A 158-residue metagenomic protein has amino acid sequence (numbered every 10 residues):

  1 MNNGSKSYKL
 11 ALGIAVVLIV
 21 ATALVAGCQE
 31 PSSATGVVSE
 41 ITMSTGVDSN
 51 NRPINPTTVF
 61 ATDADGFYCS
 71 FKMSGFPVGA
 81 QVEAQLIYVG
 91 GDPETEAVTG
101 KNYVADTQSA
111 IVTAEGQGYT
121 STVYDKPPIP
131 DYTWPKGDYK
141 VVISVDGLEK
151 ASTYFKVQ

Functional and structural regions predicted by a protein language model:
N2-I14: Bacterial N-terminal signal peptides that target proteins for export
I14-V17, V142-S144: Short linear motifs in low-complexity, proline-biased tails and propeptides
A15-T22, F71: Core hydrophobic alpha-helical transmembrane segments of single-pass membrane proteins
A23-G27: C-terminal motif of bacterial Sec signal peptides marking the signal peptidase cleavage site
Q29-P31: Bacterial signal peptide processing site
A34-F155: Contiguous segments within soluble domain cores/interaction surfaces
